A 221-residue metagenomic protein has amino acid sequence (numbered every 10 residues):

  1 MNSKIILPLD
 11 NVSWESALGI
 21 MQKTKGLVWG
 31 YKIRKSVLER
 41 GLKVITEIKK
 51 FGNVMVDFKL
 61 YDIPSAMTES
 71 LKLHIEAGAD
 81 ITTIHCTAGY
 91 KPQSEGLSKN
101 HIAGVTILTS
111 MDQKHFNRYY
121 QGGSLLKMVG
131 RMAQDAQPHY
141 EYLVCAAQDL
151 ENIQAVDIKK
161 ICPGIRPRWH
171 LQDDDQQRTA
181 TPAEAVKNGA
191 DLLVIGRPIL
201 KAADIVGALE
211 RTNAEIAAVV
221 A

Functional and structural regions predicted by a protein language model:
M1-K23, L27-W29, D204: N-terminal glycine-rich anion-binding loop in soluble enzyme alpha/beta folds
N2-S3, D62-N152, V156-K159, R166-Q172: Conserved anion-binding
L7, Y31, K59, T82 (+4 more regions): Conserved, mostly hydrophobic/aromatic
G19-G26, L42-F51, L73-E76, S94-K99 (+2 more regions): Acidic (Asp/Glu)-rich catalytic clusters
G30-I81: Metabolite-binding pocket within alpha/beta catalytic cores that recognizes anionic/polar moieties
K35-L38, K43, C145-V194: A C-terminal functional module that forms or caps the active site or interfaces directly with catalytic machinery
V54-M55, I102, K160, L193: Hydrophobic beta-strand scaffold residues
I81-P92, P167, R178-A208: Glycine-rich phosphate-binding active-site loops on the catalytic face of alpha/beta enzymes
